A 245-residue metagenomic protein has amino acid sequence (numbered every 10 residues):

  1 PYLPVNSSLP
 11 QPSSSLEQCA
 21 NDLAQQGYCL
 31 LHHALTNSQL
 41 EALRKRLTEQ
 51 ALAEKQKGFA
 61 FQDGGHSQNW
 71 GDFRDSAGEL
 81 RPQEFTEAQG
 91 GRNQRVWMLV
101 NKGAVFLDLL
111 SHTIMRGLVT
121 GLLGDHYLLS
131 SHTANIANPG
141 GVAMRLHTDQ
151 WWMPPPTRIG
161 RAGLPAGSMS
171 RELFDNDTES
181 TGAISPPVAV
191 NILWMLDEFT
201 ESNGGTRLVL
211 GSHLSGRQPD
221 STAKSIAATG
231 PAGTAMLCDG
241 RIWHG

Functional and structural regions predicted by a protein language model:
P1-Q25, H32-M169: Non-heme Fe(II)-dependent double-stranded beta-helix
G27-Y28, G233: Catalytic palm active-site di-aspartate
L30-H32, L128-S131, R207-L208, L237-C238: A structural signal for short, well-ordered beta-strand segments and their strand-loop junctions that often border
A34, S131-A134, M195, G211 (+1 more regions): Short, well-ordered beta-to-alpha junction loops that form the rim of enzyme active sites and present histidine/acidic
Q39, T200, G216, H244-G245: Flexible loop/turn segments at secondary-structure boundaries
G103-D108, E179-S180, A223-K224, G245: Active-site rim elements
G117-L118, G141-T229: Catalytic core of non-heme Fe(II) oxygenases with the double-stranded beta-helix
G230-H244: Conserved metal-binding segment of the jelly-roll/cupin
